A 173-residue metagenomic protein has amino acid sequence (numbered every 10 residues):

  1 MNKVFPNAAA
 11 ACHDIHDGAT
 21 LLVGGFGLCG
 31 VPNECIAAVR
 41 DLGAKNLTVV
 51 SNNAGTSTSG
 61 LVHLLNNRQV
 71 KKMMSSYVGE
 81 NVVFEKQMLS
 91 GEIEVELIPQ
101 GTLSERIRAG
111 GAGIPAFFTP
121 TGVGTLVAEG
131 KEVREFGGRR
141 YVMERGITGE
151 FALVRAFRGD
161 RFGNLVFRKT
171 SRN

Functional and structural regions predicted by a protein language model:
M1-N173: Conserved alpha/beta enzyme-core scaffold
